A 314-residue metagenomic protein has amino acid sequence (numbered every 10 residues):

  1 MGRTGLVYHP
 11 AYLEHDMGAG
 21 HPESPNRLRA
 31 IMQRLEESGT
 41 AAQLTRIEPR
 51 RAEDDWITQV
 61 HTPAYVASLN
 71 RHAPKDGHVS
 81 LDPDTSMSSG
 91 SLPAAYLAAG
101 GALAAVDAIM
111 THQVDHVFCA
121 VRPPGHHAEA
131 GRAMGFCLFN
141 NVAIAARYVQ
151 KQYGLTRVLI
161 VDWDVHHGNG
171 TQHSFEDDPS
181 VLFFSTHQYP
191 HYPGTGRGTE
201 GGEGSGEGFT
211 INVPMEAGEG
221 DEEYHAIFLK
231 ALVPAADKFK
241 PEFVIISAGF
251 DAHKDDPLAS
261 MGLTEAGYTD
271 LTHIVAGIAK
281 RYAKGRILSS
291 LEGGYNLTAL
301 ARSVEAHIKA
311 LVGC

Functional and structural regions predicted by a protein language model:
M1-C314: HDAC/HDAC-like amidohydrolase catalytic core signature
